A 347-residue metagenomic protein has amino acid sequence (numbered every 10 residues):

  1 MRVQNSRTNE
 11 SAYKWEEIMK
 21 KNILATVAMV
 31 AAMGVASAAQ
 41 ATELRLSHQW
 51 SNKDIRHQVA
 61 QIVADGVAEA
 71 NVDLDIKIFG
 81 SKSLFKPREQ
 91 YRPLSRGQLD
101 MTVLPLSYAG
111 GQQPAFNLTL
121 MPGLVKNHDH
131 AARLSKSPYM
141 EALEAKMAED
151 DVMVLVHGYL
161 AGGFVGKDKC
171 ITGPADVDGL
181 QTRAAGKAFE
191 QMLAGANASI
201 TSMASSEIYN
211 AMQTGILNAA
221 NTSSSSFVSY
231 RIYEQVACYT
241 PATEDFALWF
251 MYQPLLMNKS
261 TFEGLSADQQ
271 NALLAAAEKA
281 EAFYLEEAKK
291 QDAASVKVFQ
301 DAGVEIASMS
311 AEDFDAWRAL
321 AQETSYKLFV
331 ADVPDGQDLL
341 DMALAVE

Functional and structural regions predicted by a protein language model:
M1-I18: Short, Lys/Arg-enriched N-terminal segments with co-localized hydrophobic residues within the first ~10-30 amino acids
T8-S11, T26-V27, S51: A periodicity- and composition-biased signal for non-globular, repetitive helical segments
N9, A32-A39, T222, S226: Residue-level recognition of conserved structural "scaffold" positions that shape functional pockets and channels
W15, T42-H130, Y139-E347: N-terminal secretory/targeting leader peptides
M19-Q40: Gram-negative bacterial Sec-dependent N-terminal signal peptides
